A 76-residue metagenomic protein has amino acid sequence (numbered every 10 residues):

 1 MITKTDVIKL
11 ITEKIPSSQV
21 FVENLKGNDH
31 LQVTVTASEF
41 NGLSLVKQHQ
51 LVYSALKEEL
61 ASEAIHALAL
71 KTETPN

Functional and structural regions predicted by a protein language model:
M1-N76: N-terminal, polar/charged subdomain of small-to-medium soluble alpha/beta proteins
